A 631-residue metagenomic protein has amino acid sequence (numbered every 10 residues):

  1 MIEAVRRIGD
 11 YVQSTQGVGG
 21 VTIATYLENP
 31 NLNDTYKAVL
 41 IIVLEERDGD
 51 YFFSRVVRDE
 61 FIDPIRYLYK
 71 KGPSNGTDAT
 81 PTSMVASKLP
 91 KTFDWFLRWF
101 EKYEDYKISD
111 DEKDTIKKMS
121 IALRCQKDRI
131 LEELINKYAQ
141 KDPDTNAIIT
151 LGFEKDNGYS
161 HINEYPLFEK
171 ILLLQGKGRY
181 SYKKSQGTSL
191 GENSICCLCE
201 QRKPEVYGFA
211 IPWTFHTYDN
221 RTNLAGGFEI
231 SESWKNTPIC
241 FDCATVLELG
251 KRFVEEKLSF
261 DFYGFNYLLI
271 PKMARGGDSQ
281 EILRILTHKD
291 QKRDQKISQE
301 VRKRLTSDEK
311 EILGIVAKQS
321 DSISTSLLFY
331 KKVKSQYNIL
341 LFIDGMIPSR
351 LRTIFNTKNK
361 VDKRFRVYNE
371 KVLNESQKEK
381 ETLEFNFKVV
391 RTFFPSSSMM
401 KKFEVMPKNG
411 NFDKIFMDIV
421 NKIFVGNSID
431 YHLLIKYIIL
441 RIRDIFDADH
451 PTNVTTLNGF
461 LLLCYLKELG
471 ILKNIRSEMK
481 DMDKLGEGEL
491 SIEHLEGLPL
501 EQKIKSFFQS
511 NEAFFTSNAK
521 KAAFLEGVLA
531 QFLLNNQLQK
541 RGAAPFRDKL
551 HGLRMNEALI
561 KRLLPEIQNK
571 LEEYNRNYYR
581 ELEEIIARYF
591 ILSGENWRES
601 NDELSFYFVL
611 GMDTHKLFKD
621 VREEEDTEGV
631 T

Functional and structural regions predicted by a protein language model:
M1-T145, S160, K203-V206, G250 (+1 more regions): Extended alpha-helical scaffolding segments
E133-K292: Basic, glycine-/proline-tolerant helical and adjacent loop/strand elements that line or dock onto nucleic-acid
